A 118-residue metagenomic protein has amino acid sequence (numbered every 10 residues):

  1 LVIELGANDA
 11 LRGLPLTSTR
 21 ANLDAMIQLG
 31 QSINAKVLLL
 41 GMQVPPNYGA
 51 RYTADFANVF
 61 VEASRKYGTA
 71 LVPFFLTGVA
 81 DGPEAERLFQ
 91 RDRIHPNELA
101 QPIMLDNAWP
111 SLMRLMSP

Functional and structural regions predicted by a protein language model:
L1-P118: Alpha-helical cap/lid subdomain in secreted, periplasmic, or secretory-pathway luminal O-acyl-processing enzymes
